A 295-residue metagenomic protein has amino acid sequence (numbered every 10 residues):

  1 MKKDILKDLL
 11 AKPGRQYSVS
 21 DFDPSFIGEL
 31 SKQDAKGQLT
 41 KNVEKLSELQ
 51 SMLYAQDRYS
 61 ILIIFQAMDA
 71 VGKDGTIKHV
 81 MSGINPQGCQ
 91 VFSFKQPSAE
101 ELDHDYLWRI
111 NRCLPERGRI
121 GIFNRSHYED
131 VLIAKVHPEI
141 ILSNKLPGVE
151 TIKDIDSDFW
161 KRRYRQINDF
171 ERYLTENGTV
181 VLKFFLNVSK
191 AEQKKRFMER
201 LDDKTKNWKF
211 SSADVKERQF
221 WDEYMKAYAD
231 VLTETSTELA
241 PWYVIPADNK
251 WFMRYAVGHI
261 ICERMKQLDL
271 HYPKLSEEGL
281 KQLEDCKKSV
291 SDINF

Functional and structural regions predicted by a protein language model:
M1-V43: Charged, amphipathic alpha-helical linker segments immediately N-terminal to NTP-binding catalytic cores
E29-G37, Q87-F159: Conserved nucleotide-sensing/catalytic segment adjacent to the nucleotide-binding pocket in NTP-handling enzymes
K45-Y54: Pre-Walker A adenine-sensing motif
Y59-S60, Q90, G118-I120, G178-L182: Loop/turn-to-beta-strand initiation segments
F65-M81: Glycine-rich phosphate-binding P-loop
A70, P97-E100, S126-D130, P138 (+3 more regions): Conserved nucleotide-binding/hydrolysis micro-motifs of P-loop NTPases
K135-Y164, L174-K226, P273-L280: A glycine- and Lys/Arg-enriched "phosphate-lid" helix/loop adjacent to the NTP-binding pocket of small-molecule kinases
Y224-A229, T233-F295: NTP-dependent small-molecule kinase module
